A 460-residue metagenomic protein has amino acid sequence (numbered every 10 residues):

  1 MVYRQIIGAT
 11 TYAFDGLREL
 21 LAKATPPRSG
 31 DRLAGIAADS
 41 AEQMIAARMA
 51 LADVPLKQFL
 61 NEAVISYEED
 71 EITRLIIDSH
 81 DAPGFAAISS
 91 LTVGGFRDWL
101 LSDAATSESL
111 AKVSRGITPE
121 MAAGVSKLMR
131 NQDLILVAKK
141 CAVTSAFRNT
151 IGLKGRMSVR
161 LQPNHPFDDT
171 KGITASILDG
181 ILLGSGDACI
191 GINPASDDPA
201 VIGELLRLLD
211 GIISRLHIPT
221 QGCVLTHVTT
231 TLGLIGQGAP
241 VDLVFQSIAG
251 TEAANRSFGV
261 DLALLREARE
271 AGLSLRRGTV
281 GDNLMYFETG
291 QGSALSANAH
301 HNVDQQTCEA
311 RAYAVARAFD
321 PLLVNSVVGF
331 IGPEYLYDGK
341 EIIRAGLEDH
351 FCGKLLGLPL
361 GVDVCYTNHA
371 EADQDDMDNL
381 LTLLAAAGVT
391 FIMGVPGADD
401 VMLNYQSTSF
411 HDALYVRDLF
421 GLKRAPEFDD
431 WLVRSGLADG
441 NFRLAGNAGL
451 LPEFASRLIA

Functional and structural regions predicted by a protein language model:
M1-S176, L182, D187-A460: Anaerobic metallocofactor- and corrinoid-dependent redox/one-carbon enzyme cores, especially those from methanogenesis
